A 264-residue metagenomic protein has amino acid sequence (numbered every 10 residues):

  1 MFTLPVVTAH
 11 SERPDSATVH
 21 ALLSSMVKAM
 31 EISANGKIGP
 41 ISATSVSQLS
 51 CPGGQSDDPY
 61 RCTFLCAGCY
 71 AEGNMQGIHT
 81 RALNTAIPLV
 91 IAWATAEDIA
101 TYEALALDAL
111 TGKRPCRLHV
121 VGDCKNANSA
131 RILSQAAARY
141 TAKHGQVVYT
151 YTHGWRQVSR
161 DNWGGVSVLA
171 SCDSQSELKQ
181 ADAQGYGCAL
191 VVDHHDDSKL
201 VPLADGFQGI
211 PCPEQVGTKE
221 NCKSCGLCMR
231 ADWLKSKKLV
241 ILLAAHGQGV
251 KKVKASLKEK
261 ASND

Functional and structural regions predicted by a protein language model:
M1-D264: Class I S-adenosyl-L-methionine
